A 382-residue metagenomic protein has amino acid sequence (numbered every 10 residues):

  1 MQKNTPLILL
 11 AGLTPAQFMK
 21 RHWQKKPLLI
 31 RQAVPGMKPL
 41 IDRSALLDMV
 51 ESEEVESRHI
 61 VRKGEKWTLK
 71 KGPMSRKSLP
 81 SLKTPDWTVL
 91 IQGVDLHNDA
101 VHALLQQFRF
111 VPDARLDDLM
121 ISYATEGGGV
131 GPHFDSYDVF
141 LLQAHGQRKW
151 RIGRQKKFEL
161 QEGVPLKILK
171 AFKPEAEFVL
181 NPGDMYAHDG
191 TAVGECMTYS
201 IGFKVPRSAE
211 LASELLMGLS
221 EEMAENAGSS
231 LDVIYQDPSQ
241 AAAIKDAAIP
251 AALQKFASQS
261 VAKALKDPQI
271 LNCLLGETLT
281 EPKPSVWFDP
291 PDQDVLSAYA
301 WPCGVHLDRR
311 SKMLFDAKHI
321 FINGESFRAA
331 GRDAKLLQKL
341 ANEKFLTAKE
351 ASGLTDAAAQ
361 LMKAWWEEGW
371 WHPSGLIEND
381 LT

Functional and structural regions predicted by a protein language model:
M1-R21, V34-V179, T191-S229: Active-site region of the double-stranded beta-helix
L10, Q17, K25, S326-T382: Long, charge-rich, low-complexity alpha-helical segments
P27, G190-E195, A227-Q240, A317-H319: Short acidic (Asp/Glu) and glycine-rich catalytic loops that position anionic groups and cofactors
L216-E277: Long, charge-rich alpha-helical interaction segments
V261-L340, K363, S374-T382: Acidic, low-complexity/disordered tracts enriched in E/D and polar residues
